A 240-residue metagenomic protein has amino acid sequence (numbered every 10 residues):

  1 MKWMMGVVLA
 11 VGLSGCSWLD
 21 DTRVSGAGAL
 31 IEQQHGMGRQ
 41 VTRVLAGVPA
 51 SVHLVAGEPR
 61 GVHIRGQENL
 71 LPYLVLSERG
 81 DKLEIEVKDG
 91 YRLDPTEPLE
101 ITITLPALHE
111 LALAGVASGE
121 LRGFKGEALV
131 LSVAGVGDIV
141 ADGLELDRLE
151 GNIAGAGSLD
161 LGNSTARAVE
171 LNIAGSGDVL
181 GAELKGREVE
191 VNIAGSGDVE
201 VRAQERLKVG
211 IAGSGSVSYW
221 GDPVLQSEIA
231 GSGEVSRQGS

Functional and structural regions predicted by a protein language model:
M1-M4: Positively charged n-region of N-terminal signal peptides that target proteins for export
G6, A10, C16-A114, S118-S132 (+5 more regions): Acidic (Asp/Glu) and glycine-rich low-complexity loops/linkers that are typically intrinsically disordered
D21-T22, I139, R148, V179 (+2 more regions): Short linear motifs in intrinsically disordered/low-complexity regions
L30-I31, V136, S196, S214: Short, recurring structural edge motifs at helix starts
S51-V52, D138, G177: A short, ordered amphipathic alpha-helix with a cationic face
L159-S240: Short, surface-exposed interaction patches in beta-rich subdomains that mediate adhesion/assembly near membranes
